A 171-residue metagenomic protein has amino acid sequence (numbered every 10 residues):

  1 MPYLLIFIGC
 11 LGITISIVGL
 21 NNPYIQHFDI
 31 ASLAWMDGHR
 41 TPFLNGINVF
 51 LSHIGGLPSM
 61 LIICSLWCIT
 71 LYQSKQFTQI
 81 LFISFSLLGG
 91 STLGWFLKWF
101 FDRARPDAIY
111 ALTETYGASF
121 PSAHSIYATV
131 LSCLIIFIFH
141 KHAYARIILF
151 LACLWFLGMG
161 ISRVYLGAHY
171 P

Functional and structural regions predicted by a protein language model:
M1-S59, W99-L112: N-terminal transmembrane-helix/juxtamembrane module of multi-pass inner/ER membrane proteins
Y3-I8, C64-T92: Interfacial segments of alpha-helical transmembrane regions
L4-L5, A111-P171: Membrane-embedded catalytic cores of phosphoryl/pyrophosphoryl-handling enzymes
G12-S16, L88-W95, L154-G167: Aromatic-anchored segments of alpha-helical transmembrane domains
F43-L44, K75-I80, D107, H142-I148: Membrane-helix interface segments
H53-Y72, T129-S132: Hydrophobic alpha-helical transmembrane segments
L81-Y110, Y170-P171: Hydrophobic alpha-helical transmembrane segments of integral membrane proteins
